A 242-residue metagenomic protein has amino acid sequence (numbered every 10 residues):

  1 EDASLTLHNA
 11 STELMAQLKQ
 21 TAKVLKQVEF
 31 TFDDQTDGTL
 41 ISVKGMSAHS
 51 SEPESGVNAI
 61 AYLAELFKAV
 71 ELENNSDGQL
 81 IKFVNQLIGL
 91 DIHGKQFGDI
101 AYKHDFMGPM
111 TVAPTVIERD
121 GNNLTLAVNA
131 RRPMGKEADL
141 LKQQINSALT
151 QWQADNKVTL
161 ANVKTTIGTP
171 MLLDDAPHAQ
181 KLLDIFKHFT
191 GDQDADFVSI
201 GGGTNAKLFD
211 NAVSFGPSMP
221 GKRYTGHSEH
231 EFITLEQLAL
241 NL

Functional and structural regions predicted by a protein language model:
E1-A61, F232-E236, L240: Fold-level recognition of mixed alpha/beta catalytic cores in primary-metabolism enzymes, strongest
D2-S4, T125-A127, S228: Short, solvent-exposed beta-strand edge segments and adjacent coil->beta transition regions
N9, V116, A130-R132: Short glycine-centered, acidic/aromatic-flanked micro-motifs in structured strand/loop junctions that mark active-site
L14-L18, L141, I145, L149 (+1 more regions): Generic structural signal for hydrophobic residues
Q20-F30, V70-N74, N146-D155: A common structural junction motif
I41, L126-V128, F215-P217: Short beta-strand motif preference
S47, S51-N123, G135-K136, Q143-Q144 (+1 more regions): An extended, acidic, His-containing surface patch that forms the Zn2+-binding/catalytic region of metallohydrolases
A127-A138: A short interface-forming secondary-structure element
